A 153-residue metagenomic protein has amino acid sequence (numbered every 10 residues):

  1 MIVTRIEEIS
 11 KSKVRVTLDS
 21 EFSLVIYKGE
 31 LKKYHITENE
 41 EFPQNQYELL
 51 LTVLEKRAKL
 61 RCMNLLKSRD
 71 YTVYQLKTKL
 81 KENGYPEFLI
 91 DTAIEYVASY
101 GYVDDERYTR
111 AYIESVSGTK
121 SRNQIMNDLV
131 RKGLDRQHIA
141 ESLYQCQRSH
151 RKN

Functional and structural regions predicted by a protein language model:
M1-N153: An alpha-helical, amphipathic repeat domain used for nucleic-acid recognition, typified by the mTERF helical solenoid
